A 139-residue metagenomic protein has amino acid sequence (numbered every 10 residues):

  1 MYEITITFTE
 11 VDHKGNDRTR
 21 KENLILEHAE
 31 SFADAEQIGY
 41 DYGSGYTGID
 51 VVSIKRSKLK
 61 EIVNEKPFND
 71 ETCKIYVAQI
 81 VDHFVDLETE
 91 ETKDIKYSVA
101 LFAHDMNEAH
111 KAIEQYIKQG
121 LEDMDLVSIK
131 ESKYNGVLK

Functional and structural regions predicted by a protein language model:
M1-I4, D12-H13, D50, N64: Short N-terminal segments
M1-T9, Y76-H83: A short beta-strand micro-motif
E10-L26, Y46, E91-V99, Q119-L121 (+1 more regions): A cross-kingdom feature marking solvent-exposed beta-strand/loop segments within repeated, beta-rich binding/scaffold
D17-D34, I38, V99-E108: Short, flexible N-terminal segments of the mature chain
H28-K58: Short, well-structured hydrophobic secondary-structure segments
Y46, S57-L121: Short, solvent-exposed interaction modules
G120-K139: Glycine-rich, aromatic-bearing surface loops/beta-hairpins
